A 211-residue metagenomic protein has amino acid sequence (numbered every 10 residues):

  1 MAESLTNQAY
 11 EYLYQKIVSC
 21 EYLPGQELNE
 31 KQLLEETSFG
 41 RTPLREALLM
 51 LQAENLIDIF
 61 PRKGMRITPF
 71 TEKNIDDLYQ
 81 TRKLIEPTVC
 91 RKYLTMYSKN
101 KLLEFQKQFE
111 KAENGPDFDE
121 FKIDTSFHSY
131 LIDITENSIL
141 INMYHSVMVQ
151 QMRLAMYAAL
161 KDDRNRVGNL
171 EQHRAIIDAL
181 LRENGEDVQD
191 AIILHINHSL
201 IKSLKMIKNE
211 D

Functional and structural regions predicted by a protein language model:
M1-A2, E186-D211: C-terminal effector-binding regulatory domain of bacterial HTH transcription factors
M1-T95, K205-D211: Short linear motifs at protein or domain termini
L5-T6, D163-E171: Short, 15-30-residue, compositionally biased linear elements with alpha-helical propensity or flexible coil
V18, M152-R153, L200, L204: Short amphipathic alpha-helical interface segments enriched in basic and hydrophobic/aromatic residues, used as
F39, R182-E183: Residue-level signal for the nucleotide or nucleotide-sugar donor/cofactor binding architecture
F70-I75, C90, L94, A112-P116 (+1 more regions): A ubiquitous short alpha-helical element
T71, Y79, Y144, A155-A158 (+3 more regions): Short, flexible helix/strand-to-coil boundary loops that buttress conserved ligand/catalytic motifs in alpha/beta
M96-A158, G168-A179, E186-H198: Conserved amphipathic alpha-helical segments that form helical-bundle/coiled-coil interaction surfaces
